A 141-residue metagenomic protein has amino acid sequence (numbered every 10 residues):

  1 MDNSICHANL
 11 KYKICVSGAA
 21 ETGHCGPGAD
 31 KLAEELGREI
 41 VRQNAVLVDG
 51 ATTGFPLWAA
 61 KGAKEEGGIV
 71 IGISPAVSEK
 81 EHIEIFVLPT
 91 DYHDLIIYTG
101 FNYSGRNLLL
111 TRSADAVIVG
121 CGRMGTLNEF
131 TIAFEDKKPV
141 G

Functional and structural regions predicted by a protein language model:
M1-I5: A short, compositionally biased domain-edge/stem linker segment
H7-L10, E34-R38, T53-D136: Acidic/glycine-enriched connector segments
N9-P27, L36-Q43: Generic N-terminal amphipathic, Lys/Arg-enriched alpha-helix
C15-V16, D49, G72: Structural beta-sheet core signal
E21-A29, V46-A51, D115-M124: Short, glycine-rich nucleotide/cofactor-binding loops
